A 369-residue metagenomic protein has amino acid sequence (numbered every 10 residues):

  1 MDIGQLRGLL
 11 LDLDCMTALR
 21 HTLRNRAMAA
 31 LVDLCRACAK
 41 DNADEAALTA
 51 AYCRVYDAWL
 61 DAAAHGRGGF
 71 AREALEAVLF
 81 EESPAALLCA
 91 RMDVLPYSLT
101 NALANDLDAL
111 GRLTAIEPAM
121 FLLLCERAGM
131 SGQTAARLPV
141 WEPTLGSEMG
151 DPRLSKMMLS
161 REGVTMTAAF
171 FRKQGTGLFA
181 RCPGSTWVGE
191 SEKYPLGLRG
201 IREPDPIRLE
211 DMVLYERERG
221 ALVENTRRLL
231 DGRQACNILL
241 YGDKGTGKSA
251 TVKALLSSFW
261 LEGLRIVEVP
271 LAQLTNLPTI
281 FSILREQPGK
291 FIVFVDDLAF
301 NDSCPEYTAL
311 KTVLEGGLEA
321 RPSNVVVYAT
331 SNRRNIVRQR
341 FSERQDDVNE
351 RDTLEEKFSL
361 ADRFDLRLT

Functional and structural regions predicted by a protein language model:
M1-V213, R217: AAA+ P-loop ATPase mechanoenzymes
G200-E203, R227-A235: Phosphate-binding P-loop
P206-L209, S249-A272, V337-Q339: Conserved P-loop NTPase mechanochemical-coupling segment
Y215, R233-V252: Walker A/P-loop nucleotide-binding motif
E216-D231: Pre-Walker A adenine-sensing motif
S258-F291, A299-S303: AAA+/P-loop NTPase substrate/partner-engagement loops
R285-E286, N301-D347, D352: Conserved catalytic/switch belt of AAA+ P-loop NTPases
F341-T369: A short helix-turn-beta junction within AAA+ P-loop NTPase domains corresponding to the substrate/partner-engaging
